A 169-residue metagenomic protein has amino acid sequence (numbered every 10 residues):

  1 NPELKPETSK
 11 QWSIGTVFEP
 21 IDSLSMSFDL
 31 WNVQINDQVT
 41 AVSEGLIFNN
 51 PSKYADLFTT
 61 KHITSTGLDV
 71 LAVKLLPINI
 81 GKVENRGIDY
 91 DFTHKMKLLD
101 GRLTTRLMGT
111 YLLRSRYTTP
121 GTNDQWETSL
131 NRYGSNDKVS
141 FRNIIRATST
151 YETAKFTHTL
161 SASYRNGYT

Functional and structural regions predicted by a protein language model:
N1-E7, W12, V17, S23-Q34 (+2 more regions): Solvent-exposed loop/turn elements at secondary-structure boundaries
F18-E19, H94: Short glycine/serine- and small hydrophobic-enriched flexible loop segments
W31-Y168: Gram-negative outer-membrane beta-barrel transporters
